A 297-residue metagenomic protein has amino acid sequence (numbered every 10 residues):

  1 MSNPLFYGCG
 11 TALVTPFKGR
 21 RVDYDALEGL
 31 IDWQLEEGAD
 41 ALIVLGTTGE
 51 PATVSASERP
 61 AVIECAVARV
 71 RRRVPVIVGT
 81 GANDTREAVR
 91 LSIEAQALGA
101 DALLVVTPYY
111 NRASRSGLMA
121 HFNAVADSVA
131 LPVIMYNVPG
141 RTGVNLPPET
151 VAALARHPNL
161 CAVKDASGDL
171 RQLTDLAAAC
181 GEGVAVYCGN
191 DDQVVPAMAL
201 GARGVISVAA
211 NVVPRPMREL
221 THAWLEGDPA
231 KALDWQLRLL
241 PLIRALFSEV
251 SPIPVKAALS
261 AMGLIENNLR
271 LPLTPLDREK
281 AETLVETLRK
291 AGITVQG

Functional and structural regions predicted by a protein language model:
N3-L5, E37, D175, V184 (+1 more regions): Catalytic cores of TIM-barrel enzymes
N3-T11, T15-G143: Active-site beta->alpha loop and helix N-cap motifs at the rims of alpha/beta catalytic domains
G8-P16, E37-A39, T48, A199-A202 (+1 more regions): C-terminal alpha-helical cap/extension of soluble enzyme domains
L27, R59, I63, A88 (+8 more regions): A general structural signal for well-ordered alpha-helical segments in protein cores
E28-I31, P148, A281-L288: Short, amphipathic alpha-helical "lid/cap" segments that border enzyme active or binding sites
V54-S57, R90, R115-L118, L146-P148 (+4 more regions): Short secondary-structure transition/capping segments
A61, C65-V70, E94, L98 (+7 more regions): Alpha-helical structural signal in soluble globular domains
D127, P139-F247: Catalytic alpha/beta core domains of metabolic enzymes, predominantly
